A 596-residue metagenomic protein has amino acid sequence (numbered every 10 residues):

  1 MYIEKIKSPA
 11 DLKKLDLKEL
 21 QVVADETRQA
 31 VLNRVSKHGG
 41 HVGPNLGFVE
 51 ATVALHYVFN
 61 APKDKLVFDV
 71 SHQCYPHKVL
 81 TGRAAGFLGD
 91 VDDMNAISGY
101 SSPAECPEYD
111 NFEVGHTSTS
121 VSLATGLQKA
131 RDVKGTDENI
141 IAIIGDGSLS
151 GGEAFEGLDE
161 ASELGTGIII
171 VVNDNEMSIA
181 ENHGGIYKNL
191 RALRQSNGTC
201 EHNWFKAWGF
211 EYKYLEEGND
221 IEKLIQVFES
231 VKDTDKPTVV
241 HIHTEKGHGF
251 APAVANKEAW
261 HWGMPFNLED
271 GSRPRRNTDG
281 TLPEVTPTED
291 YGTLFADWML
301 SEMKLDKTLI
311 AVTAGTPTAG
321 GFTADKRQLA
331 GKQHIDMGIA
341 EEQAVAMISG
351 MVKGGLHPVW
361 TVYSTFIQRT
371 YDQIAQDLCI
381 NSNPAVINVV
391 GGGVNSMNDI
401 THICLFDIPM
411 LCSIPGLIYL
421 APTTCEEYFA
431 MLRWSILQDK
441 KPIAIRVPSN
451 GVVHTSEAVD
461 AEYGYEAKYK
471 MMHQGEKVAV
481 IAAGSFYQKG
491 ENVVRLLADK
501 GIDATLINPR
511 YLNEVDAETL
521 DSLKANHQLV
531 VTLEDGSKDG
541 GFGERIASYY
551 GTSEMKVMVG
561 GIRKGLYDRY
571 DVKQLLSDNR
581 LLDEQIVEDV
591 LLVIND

Functional and structural regions predicted by a protein language model:
E19-A30, A84-C106, A314-L329, T455-E462: Acidic-glycine-rich active-site phosphate/pyrophosphate-binding loop
Q29-S36, A96-E113, G135-I141, A324-I335 (+4 more regions): Glycine/charged-rich beta-loop-alpha catalytic/anionic-binding loops adjacent to active sites
G40, D64-V67, E113, K134-G151 (+6 more regions): A short, small-residue-rich loop immediately preceding and capping a beta-strand
H41-L164, L309, T323-A324: Cofactor-binding active-site loop characterized by glycine-rich and histidine/acidic residues
K65, F250-Q368, Q373-N383, I481-G484 (+1 more regions): Non-catalytic terminal/interface segments that mediate subunit docking, oligomerization, and allosteric communication
F87-I97, E163-M177, C379-G391: A glycine-rich helix N-cap at a beta->alpha junction
D110-F266, S272-P274, T281-E284, L417-H527: Glycine-rich ThDP/TPP pyrophosphate-binding loop and its adjacent helix/strand module within ThDP-dependent enzymes
G271-V285, S396-N398, I418, S537 (+1 more regions): Peripheral docking tails and interdomain loops at the edges of cofactor- or intermediate-handling domains
